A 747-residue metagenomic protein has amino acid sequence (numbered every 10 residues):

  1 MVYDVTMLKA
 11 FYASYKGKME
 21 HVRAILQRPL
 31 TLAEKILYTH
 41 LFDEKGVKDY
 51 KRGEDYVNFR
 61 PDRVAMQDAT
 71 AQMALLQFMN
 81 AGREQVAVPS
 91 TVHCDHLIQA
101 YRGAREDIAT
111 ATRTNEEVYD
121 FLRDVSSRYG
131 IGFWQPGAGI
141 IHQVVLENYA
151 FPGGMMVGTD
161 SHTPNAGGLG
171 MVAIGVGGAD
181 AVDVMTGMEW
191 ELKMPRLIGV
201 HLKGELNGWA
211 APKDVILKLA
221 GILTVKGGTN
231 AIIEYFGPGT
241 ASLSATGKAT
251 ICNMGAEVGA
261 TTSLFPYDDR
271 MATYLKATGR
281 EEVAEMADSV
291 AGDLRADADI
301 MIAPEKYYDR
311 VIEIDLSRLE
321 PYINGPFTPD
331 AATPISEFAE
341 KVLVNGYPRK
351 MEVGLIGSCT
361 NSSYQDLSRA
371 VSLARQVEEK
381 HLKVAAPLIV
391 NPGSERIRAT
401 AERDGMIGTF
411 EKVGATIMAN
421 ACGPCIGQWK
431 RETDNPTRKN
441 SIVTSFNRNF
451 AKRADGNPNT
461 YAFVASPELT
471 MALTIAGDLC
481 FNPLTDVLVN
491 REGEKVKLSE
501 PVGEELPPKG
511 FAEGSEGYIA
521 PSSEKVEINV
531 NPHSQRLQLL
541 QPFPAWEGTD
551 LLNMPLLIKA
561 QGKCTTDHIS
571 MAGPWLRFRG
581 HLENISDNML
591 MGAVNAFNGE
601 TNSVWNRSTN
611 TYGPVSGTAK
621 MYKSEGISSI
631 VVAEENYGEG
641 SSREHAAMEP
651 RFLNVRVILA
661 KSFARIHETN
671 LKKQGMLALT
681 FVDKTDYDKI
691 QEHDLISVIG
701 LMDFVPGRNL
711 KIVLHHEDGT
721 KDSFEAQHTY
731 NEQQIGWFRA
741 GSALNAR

Functional and structural regions predicted by a protein language model:
Y3-D4, D68, F151-E285, L382 (+4 more regions): Mobile "lid/hinge" segments at catalytic clefts and subdomain interfaces of large enzymes
V5-M7, K16-H21, Q27, I36-F42 (+6 more regions): Flexible inter-domain linker/hinge segments
L8-F11, Y15, M19-P195, R579-V631 (+1 more regions): Long, structured ligand/cofactor-binding scaffold of large enzymes
A109-R113, V118, R123-G158, E234-G237 (+10 more regions): Accessory "access/gating" subregions that flank catalytic or transport cores
G167-P195, P467, I569-N588, R651-R656 (+1 more regions): Extended active-site and interfacial segments that coordinate phosphate-rich ligands in large catalytic machineries
F236-A241, S624-F663: Extracellular/luminal Protease-associated
L488-E505, H667-W737, L744-A746: Acidic, glycine-rich flexible loop/linker segments
